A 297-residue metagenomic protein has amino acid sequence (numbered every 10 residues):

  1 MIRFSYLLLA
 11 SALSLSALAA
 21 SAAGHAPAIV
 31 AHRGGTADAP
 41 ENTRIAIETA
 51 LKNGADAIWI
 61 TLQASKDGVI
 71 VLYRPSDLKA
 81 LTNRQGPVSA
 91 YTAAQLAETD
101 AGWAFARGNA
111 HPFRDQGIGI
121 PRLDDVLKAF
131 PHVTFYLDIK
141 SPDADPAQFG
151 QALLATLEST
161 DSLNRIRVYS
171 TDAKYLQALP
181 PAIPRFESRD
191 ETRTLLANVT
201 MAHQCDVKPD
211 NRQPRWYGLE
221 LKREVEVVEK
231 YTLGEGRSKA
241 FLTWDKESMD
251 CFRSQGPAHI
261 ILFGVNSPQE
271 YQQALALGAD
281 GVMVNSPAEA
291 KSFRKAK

Functional and structural regions predicted by a protein language model:
M1-I2: N-terminal secretory signal peptides that target proteins for export/translocation
Y6-S16: Bacterial N-terminal signal peptides
A20-K297: Phosphate-group recognition and catalysis centered on beta-loop-alpha active-site segments
